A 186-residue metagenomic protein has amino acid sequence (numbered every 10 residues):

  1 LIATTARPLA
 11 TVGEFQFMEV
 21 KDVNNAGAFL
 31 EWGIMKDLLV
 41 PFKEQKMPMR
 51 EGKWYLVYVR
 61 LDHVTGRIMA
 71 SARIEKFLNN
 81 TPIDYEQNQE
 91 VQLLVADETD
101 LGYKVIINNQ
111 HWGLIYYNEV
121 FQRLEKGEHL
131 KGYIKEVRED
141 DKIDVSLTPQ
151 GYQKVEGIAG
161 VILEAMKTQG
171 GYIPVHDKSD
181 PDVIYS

Functional and structural regions predicted by a protein language model:
L1-S186: Single-stranded RNA-binding regions, centering on S1/OB-family and related RNA-binding modules
